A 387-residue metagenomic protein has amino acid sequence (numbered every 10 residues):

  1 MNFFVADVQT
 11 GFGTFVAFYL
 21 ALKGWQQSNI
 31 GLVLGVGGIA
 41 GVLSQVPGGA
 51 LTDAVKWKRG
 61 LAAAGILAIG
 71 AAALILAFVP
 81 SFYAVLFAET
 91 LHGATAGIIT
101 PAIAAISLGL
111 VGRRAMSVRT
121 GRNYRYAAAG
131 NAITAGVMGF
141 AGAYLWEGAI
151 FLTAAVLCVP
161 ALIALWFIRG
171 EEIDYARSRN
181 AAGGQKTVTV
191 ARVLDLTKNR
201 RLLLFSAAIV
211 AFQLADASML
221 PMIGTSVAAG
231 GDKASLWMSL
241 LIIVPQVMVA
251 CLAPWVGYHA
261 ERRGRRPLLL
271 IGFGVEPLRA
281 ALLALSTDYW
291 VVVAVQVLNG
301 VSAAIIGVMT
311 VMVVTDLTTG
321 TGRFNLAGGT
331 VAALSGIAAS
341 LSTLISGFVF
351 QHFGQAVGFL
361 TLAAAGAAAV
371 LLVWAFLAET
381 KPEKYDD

Functional and structural regions predicted by a protein language model:
M1-G38, L203-A208, Q213-V227: Helix-loop boundary and gating motifs at the non-cytosolic
S44-W57, L252-G264, F350: Helix-to-loop junctions at the C-terminal end of transmembrane segments in multipass secondary transporters
G60-L74, P267-A281: Structural signature of the two symmetry-related core transmembrane helices
T90-A127, V313: Cytoplasmic helix-loop-helix junction between adjacent transmembrane helices in 12-TM secondary transporters
A143-V156, F348-A365: A membrane-interface helix-boundary motif in multi-pass transporters
V156-S178, V370-L377: C-terminal membrane-cytosol helix-exit motif in multi-pass small-molecule transporters
E172-F205: Juxtamembrane intracellular "pre-TM" segments in multi-pass secondary transporters
R323-H352: A late C-terminal transmembrane helix in Major Facilitator Superfamily
